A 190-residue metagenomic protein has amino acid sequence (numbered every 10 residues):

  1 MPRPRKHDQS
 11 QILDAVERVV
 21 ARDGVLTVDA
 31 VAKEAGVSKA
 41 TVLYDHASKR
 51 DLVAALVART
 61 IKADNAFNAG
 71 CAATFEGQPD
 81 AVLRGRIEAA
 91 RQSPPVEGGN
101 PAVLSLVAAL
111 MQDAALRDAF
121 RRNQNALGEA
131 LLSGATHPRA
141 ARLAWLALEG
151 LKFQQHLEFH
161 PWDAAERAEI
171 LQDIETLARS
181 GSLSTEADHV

Functional and structural regions predicted by a protein language model:
M1-H7, T185-V190: N-terminal intrinsically disordered/low-complexity leader segments
Q11, A15, V19-D51, A55: Helix-turn-helix
A15-R22, F67-G70, A147-Q154: Solvent-exposed, amphipathic alpha-helical segments
L56, T60, D64, F75 (+2 more regions): Hydrophobic/aromatic residues within well-ordered alpha-helical segments
K62, A66-V103: Hydrophobic alpha-helical connector segments
R86-I87, V103-A108, A144-L151: Short alpha-helical scaffolding segments that buttress acidic/His motifs in well-ordered protein cores
A89-L127: Helix-turn-helix/homeodomain-like alpha-helical modules used for DNA recognition and transcription-factor dimerization
A114-R121, G128-V190: Hydrophobic/aromatic-rich alpha-helical bundle segments in the mid-to-C-terminal region
